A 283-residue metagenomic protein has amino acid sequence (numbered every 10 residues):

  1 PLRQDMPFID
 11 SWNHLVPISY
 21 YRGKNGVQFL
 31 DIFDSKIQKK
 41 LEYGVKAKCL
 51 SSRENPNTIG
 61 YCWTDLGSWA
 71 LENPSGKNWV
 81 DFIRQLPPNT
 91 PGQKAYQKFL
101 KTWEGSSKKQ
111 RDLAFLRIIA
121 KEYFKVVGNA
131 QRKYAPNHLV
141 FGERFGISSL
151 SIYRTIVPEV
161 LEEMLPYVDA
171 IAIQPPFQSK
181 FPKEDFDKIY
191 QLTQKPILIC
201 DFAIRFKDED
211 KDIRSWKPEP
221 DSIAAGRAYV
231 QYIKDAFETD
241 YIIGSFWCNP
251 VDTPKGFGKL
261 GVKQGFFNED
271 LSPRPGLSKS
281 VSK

Functional and structural regions predicted by a protein language model:
P1, P56-G60, T64-L66, C200-F202 (+2 more regions): Substrate-binding cleft of secreted/luminal carbohydrate-active enzymes
P1-R53, I118-L139, D185-T193: Aromatic-lined substrate-binding rim segments of carbohydrate-active enzymes
R3-I9, R53-G60, A135-V140, P166-D169 (+2 more regions): Loop/turn elements at helix/coil->beta-strand transitions in domains of secreted/extracellular proteins
I9, Y20-K24, K77-P91, C248-K283: Aromatic-rich peripheral "rim/lid" segments of glycoside hydrolase catalytic domains that contact and position glycan
N13-L15, W63-S68, F145-S148, P176 (+3 more regions): Active-site beta-loop-alpha junctions enriched in small/polar residues
S19-D31, E104-R111, F145-I147, I189-Y232 (+2 more regions): Active-site clefts of carbohydrate-active enzymes
N55-P158: Polysaccharide-binding and catalytic clefts of secreted carbohydrate-active enzymes
A114-N129, K133-S215: Glycoside hydrolase catalytic-domain groove-lining segments
